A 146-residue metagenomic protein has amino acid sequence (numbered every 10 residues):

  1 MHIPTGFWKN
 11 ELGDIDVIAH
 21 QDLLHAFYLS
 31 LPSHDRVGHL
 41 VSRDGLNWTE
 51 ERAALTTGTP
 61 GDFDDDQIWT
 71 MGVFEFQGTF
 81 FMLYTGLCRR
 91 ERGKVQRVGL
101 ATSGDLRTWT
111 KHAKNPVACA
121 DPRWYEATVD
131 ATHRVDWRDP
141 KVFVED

Functional and structural regions predicted by a protein language model:
M1-D146: Carbohydrate-active catalytic/glycan-binding domains of CAZyme proteins, especially the secreted or lumenal ectodomains
